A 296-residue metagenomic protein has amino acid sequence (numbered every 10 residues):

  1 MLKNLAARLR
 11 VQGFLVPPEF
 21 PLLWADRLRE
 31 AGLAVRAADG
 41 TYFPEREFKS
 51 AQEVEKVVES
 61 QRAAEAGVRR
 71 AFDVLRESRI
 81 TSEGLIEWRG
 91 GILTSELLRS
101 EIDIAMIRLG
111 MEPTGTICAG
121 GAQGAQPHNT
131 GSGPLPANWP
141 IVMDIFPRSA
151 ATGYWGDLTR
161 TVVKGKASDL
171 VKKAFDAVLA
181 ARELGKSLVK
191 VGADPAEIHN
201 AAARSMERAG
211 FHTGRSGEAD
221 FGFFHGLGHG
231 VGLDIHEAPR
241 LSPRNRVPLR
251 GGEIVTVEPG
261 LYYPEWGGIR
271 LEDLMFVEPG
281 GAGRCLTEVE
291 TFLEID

Functional and structural regions predicted by a protein language model:
M1-D296: Active-site neighborhoods and metal-handling regions in enzymes and metal-associated proteins
